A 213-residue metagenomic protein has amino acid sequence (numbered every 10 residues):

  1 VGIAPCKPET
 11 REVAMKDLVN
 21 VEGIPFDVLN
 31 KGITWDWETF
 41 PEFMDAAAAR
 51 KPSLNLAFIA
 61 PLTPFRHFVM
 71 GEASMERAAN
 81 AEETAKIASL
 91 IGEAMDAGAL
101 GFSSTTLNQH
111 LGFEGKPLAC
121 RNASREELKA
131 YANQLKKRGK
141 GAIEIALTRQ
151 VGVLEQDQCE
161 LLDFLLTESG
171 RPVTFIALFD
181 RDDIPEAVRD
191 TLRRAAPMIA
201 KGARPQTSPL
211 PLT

Functional and structural regions predicted by a protein language model:
V1-G101: Divalent-metal coordination cores built from histidine and acidic residues
P41-K51, R77-T105, Q109-T213: Histidine/acidic residue-rich metal-binding segments in metalloenzymes
